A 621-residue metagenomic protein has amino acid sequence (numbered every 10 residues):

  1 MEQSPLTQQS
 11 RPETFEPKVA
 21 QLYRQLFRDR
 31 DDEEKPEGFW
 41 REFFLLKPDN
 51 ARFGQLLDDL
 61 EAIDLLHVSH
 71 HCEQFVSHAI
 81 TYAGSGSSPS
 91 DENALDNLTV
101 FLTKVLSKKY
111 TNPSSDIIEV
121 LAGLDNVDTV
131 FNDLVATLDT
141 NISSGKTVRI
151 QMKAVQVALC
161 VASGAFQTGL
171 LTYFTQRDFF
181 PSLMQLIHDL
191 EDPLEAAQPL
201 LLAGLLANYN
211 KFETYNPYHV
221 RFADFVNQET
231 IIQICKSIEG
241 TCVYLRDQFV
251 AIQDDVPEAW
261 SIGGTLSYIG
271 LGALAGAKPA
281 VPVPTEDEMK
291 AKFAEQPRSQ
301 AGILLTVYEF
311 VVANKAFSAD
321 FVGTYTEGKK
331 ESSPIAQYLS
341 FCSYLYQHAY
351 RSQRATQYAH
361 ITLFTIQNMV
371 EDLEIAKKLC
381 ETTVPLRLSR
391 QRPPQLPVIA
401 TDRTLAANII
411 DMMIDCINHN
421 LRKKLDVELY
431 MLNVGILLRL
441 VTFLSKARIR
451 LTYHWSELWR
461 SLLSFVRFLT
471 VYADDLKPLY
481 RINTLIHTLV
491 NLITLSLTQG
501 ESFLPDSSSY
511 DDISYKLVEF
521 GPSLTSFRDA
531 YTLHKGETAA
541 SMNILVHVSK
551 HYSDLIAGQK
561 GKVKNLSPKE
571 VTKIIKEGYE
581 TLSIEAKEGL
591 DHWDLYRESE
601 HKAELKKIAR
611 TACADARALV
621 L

Functional and structural regions predicted by a protein language model:
E2-I252: Long amphipathic alpha-helical scaffold regions
E16-V19, V68-V76, G123-V135, T172-P181 (+8 more regions): Core helices of alpha-solenoid repeat scaffolds
F27-R28, G270, S583: Short, flexible coil/linker elements and helix-boundary hinge sites characteristic of intrinsically disordered
D29, S77-E92, A136-R149, S182-P193 (+8 more regions): Helix-loop junctions that connect tandem helical modules in alpha-solenoid scaffolds
R30-D59, S88-V120, V148-G164, A203-H219 (+7 more regions): HEAT-repeat alpha-solenoid elements in large eukaryotic scaffold proteins
D91, Q151, A196, Q300-I303 (+7 more regions): Residue-level detector of extended alpha-helical repeat arrays and alpha-solenoid scaffolds
S107, T111-S115, Q167-R392: Alpha-helical repeat/alpha-solenoid scaffolds of the HEAT/ARM/MIF4G superfamily and closely related elongated all-alpha
S340-S343, Y350, T356-L621: Eukaryotic scaffolding regions of large macromolecular assemblies
